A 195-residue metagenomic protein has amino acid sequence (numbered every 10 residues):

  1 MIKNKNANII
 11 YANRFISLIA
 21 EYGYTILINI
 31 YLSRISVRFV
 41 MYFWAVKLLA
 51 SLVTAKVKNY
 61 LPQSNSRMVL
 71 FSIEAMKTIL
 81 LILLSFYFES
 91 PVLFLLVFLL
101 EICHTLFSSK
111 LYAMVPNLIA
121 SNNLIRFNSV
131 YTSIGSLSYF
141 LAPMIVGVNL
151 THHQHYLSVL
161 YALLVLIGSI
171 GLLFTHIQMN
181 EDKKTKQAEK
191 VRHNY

Functional and structural regions predicted by a protein language model:
M1-A7, I177-Y195: Juxtamembrane intracellular "pre-TM" segments in multi-pass secondary transporters
K3-Y11, V37, S90-F94, N194-Y195: Primarily residues marking transmembrane-helix entry/exit sites
I9-T25, F43-N59, L70-K77, L96-T151 (+2 more regions): Substrate-agnostic recognition of the 12-TM MFS/MFS-like secondary transporter fold
Y24-R38: Short amphipathic helix-loop junctions that connect adjacent transmembrane helices in Major Facilitator Superfamily/SLC
I26, I30, I82-F86, S169-F174: Membrane-embedded alpha-helical segments of multi-pass transporters/permeases
S36-V37, P62-S66, A120, H153-Q154: A helix-boundary/kink motif common to multi-pass secondary transporters, especially Major Facilitator Superfamily
S66-S72, L157-S158: Juxtamembrane helix-start motifs in multi-pass secondary transporters
A75-E89: C-terminal ends and interior cores of transmembrane alpha-helices in multi-pass membrane transporters/permeases
